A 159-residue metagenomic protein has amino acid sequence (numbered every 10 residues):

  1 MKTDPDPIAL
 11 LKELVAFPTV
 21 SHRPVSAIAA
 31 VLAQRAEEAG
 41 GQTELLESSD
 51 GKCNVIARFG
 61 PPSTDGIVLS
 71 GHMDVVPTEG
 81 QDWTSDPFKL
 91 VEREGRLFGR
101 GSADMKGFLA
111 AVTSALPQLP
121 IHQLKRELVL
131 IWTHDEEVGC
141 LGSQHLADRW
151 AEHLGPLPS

Functional and structural regions predicted by a protein language model:
M1-S102, Q118-K125: Acidic/His- and Gly-rich active-site-bordering loop/insert found across diverse amide/peptide-bond hydrolases
M105-S159: Acidic/histidine-rich catalytic neighborhood of metal-dependent amide-processing enzymes
